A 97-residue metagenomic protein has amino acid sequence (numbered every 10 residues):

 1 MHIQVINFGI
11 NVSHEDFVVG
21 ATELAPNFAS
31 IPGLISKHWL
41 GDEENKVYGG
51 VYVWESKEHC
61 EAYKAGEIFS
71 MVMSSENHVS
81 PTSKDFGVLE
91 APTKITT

Functional and structural regions predicted by a protein language model:
M1-Y48, K57-A65, N77-T97: Short S/T/G/P-rich N-terminal loop/turn motif that feeds into the first structured element of a domain
I68: Short, polar loop motifs at secondary-structure junctions
